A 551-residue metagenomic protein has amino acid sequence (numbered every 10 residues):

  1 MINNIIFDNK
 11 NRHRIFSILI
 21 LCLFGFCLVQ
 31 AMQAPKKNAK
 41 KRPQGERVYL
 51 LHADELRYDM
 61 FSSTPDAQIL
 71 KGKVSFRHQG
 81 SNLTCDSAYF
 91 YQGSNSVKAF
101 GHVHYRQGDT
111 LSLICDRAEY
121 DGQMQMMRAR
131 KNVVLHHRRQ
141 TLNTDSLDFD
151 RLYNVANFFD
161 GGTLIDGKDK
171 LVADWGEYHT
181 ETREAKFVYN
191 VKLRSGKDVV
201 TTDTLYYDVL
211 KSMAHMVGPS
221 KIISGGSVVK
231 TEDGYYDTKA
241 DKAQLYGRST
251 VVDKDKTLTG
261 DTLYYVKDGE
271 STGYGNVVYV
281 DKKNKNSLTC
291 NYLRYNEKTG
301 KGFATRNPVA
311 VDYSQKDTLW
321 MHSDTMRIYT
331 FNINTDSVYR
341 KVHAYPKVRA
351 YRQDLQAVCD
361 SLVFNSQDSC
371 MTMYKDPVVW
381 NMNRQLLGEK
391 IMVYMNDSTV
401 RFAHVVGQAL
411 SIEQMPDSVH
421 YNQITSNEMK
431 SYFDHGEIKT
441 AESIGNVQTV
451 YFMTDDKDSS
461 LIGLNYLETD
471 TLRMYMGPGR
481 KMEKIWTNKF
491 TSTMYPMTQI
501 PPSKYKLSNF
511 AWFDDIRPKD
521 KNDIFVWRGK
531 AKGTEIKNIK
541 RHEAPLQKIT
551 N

Functional and structural regions predicted by a protein language model:
M1-A39, T550-N551: Bacterial Sec-dependent N-terminal signal peptides
A31-N551: N-terminal amphipathic/hydrophobic interface segments
